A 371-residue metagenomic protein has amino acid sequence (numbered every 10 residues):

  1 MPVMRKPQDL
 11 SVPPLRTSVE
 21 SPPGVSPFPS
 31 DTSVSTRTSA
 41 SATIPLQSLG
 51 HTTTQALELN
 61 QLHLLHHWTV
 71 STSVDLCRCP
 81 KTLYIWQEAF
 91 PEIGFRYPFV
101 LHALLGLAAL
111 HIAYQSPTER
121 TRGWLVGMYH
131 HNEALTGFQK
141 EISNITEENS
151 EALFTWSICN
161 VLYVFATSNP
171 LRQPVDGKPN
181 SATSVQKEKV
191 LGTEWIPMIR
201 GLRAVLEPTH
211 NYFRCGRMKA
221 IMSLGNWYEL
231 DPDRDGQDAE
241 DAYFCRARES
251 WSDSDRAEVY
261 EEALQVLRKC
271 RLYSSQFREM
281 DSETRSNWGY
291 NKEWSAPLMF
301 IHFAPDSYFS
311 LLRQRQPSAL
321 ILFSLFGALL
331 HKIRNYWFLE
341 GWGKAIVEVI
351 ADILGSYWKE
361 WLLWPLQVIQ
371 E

Functional and structural regions predicted by a protein language model:
M1-S143, I350, I369-E371: Amphipathic alpha-helical dimerization/protein-protein interaction segment
E92, V190-E371: C-terminal effector modules of eukaryotic transcription factors
G94-F95, T121, M128, S143-S150 (+3 more regions): Alpha-solenoid helical-repeat scaffolds
F99-A103, E148-W156, L320: Alpha-helical scaffolds flanking conserved acidic
L107-A109, W156-P170: Short glycine-rich beta-strand segments
W124-K140, F165-F213: Structured all-alpha helical bundle cores of eukaryotic regulatory proteins
